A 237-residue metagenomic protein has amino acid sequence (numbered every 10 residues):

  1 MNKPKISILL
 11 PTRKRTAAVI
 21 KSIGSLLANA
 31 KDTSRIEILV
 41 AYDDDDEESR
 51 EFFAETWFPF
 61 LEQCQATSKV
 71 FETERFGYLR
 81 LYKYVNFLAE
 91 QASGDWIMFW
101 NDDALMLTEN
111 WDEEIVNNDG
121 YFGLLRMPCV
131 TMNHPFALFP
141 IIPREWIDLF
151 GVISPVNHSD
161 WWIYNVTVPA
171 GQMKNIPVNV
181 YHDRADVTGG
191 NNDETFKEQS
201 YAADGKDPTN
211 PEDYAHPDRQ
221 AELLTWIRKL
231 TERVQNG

Functional and structural regions predicted by a protein language model:
K5-S7, E37: Cell-envelope/extracellular polymer assembly enzymes that use nucleotide-activated donors
R15-A30: Short, well-formed alpha-helical segments that are part of the catalytic scaffolds of diverse glycosyltransferases
L26-E74: Acidic donor-binding segment of Leloir-type glycosyltransferases
D43, W100-D103: Active-site acidic Asp-centered loop
R75-A92: Glycine-rich, basic loop-to-helix element that forms the pyrophosphate-binding segment of sugar-nucleotide handling
I97: Short aromatic/hydrophobic "clamp" motif used to bind/position activated sugar donors
A104-L105, E109-F139, R144: Conserved donor NDP-sugar-binding/catalytic core segment of glycosyltransferases
N157, W161-G237: C-terminal catalytic/acceptor-binding lobe
